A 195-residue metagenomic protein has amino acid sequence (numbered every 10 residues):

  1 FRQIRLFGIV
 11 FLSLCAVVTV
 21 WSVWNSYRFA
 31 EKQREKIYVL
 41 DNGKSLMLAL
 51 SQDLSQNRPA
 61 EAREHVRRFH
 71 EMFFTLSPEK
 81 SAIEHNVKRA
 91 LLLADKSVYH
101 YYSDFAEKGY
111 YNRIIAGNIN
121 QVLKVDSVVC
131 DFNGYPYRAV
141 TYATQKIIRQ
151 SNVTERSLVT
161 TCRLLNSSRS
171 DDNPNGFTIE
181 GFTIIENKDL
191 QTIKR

Functional and structural regions predicted by a protein language model:
F1-K36, D41-A60, F74, P78-R195: Structured, amphipathic secondary-structure segments that form assembly/contact surfaces in multi-subunit
H65-L76: Solvent-exposed, amphipathic alpha-helical segments
